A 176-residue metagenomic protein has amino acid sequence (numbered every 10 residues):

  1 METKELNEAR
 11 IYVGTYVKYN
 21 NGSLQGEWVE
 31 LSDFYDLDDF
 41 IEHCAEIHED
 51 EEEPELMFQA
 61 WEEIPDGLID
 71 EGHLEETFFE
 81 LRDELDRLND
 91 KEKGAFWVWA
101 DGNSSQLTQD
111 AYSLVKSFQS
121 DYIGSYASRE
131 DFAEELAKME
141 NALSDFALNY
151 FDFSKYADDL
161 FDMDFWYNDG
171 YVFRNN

Functional and structural regions predicted by a protein language model:
E2-D50: N-terminal ordered "arm"
T3-N7, E130-N176: Acidic, proline/glycine-rich low-complexity IDRs
K4, A9, P65-D66, D70-E76 (+7 more regions): Non-transmembrane, interaction-prone alpha-helical and coil segments associated with secretion and export
E8-G14, G26-E30, E55-Q59, D164-N175: Ordered hydrophobic segments in well-structured contexts
N21, E49-L56, D90-K93, T108 (+2 more regions): Residue-level signal for secondary-structure boundary elements
L31-F34, I123-Y126, Y150: Conserved aromatic
Y35-Q106: Structured domain cores in non-transmembrane regions
T108-A111, V115-M139: Intrinsically disordered, low-complexity segments enriched in Gly and acidic/Ser/Thr residues that form flexible
